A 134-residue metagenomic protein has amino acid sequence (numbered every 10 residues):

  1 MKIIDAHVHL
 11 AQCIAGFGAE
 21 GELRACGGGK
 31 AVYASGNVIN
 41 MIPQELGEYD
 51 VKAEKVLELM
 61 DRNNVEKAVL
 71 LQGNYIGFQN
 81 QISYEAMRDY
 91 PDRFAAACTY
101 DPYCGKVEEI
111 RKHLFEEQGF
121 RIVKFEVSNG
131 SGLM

Functional and structural regions predicted by a protein language model:
M1-M134: Helix-coil boundary/capping segments in enzymes
